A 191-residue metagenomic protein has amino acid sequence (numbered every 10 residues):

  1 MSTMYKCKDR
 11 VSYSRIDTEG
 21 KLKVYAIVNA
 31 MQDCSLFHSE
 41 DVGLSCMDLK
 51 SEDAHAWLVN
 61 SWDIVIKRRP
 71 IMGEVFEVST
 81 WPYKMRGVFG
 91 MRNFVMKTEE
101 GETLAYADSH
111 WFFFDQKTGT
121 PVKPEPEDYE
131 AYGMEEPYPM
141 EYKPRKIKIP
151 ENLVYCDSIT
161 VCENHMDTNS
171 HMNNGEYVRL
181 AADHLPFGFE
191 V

Functional and structural regions predicted by a protein language model:
M1-S79, Y83-V191: Terminal targeting signals and extreme-terminal segments of soluble enzymes
